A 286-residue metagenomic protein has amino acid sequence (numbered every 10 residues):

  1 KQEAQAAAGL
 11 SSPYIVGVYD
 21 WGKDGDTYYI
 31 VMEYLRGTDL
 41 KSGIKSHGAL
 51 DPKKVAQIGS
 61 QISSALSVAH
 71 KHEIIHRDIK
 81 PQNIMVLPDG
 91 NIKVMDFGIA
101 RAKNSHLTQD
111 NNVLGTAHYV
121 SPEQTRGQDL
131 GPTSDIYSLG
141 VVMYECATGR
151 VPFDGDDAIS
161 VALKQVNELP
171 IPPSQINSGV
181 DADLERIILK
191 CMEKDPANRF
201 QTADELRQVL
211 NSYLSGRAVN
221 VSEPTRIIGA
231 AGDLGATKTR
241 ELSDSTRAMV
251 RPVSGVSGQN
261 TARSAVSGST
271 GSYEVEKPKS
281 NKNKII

Functional and structural regions predicted by a protein language model:
K1-G9: AlphaC helix of the eukaryotic protein kinase fold
W21: Activation-segment/catalytic-loop signature of the eukaryotic protein kinase fold
G25-D39, G43, H47: Conserved short submotifs of the Hanks-type protein kinase catalytic core that shape the nucleotide-binding pocket
I58-G59: Activation segment signature within eukaryotic-like protein kinase domains
I62-I74: Protein kinase catalytic-loop region centered on the HRD/HxD motif
H118-V221: C-terminal lobe helix-coil module of Hanks-type protein kinase domains
A197, Q201-T270: Juxtacatalytic C-terminal regulatory tail of Ser/Thr protein kinases
